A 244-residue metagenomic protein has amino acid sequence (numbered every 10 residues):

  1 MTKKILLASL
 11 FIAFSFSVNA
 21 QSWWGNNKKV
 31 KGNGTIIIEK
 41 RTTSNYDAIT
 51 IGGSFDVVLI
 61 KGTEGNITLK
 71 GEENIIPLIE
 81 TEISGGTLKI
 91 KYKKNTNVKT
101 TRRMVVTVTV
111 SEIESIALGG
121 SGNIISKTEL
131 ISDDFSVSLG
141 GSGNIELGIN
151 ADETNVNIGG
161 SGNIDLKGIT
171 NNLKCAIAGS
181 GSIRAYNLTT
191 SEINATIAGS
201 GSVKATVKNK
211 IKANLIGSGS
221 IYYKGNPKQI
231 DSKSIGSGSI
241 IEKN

Functional and structural regions predicted by a protein language model:
M1-N244: Intrinsically disordered, low-complexity terminal regions
